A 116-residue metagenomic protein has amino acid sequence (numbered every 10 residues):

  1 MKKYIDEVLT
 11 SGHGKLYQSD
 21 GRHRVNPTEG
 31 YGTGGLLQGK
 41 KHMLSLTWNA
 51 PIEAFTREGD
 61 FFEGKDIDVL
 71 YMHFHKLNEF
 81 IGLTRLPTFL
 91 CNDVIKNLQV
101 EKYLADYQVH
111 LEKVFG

Functional and structural regions predicted by a protein language model:
M1-F74: Helix-loop-strand module that forms the ligand-binding subsite of alpha/beta enzymes
E53-G116: Glycine-rich phosphate/pyrophosphate-binding loop and the adjoining helix
